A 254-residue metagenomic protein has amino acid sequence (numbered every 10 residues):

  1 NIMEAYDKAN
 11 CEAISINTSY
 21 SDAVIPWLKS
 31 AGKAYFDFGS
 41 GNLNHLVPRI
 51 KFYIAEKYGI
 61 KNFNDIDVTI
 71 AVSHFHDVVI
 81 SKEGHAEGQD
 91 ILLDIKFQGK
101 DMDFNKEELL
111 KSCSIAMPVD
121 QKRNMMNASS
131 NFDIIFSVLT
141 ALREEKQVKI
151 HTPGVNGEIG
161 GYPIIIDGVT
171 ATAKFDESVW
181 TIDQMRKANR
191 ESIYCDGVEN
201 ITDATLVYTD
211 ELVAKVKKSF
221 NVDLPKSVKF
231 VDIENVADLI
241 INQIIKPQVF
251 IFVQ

Functional and structural regions predicted by a protein language model:
M3-D7, C11-I95, Q121, M125 (+1 more regions): Rossmann-like dinucleotide-binding core of oxidoreductases
G59-Q254: Long, compositionally biased stretches enriched for glycine and/or charged residues
